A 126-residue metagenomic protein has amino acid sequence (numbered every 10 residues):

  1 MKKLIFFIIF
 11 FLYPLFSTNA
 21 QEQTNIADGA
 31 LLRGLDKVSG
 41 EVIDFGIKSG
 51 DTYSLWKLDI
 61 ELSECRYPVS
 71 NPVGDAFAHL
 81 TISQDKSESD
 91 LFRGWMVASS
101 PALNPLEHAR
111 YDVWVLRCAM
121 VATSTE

Functional and structural regions predicted by a protein language model:
K2-L4, T18-E126: N- and C-terminal low-complexity/disordered segments
I5-I9: Sec-dependent signal peptide hydrophobic core
F10-T18: Hydrophobic h-region of N-terminal signal peptides that target proteins for export in Gram-negative bacteria
